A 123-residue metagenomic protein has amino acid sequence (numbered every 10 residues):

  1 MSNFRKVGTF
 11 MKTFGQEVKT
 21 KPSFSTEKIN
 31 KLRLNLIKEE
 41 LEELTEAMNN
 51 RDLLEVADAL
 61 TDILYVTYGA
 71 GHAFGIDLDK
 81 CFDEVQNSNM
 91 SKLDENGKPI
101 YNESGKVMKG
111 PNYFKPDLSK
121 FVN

Functional and structural regions predicted by a protein language model:
M1-N123: Flexible "arm" and connector segments at domain edges
